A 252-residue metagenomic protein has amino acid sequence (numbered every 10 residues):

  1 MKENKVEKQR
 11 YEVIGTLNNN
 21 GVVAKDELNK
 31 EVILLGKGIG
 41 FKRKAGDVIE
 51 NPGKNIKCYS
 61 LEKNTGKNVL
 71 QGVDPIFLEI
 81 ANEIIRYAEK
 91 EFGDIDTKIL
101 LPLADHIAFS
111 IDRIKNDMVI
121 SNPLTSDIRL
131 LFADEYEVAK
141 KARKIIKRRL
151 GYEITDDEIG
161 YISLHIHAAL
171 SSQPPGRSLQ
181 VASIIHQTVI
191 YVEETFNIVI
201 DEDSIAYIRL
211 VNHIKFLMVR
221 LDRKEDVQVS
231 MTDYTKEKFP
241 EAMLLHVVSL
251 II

Functional and structural regions predicted by a protein language model:
K2-I252: A cross-family "folded-core" feature that marks the main globular domain of proteins
